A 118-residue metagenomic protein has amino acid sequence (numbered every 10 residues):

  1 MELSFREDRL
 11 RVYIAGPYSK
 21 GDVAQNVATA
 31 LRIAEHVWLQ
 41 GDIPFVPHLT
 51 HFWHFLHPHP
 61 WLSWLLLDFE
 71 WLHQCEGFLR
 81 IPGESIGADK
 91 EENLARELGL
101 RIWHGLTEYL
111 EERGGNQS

Functional and structural regions predicted by a protein language model:
M1-S118: Catalytic phosphate/metal-binding cores of nucleic-acid and nucleotide-processing enzymes, i.e., regions that mediate
